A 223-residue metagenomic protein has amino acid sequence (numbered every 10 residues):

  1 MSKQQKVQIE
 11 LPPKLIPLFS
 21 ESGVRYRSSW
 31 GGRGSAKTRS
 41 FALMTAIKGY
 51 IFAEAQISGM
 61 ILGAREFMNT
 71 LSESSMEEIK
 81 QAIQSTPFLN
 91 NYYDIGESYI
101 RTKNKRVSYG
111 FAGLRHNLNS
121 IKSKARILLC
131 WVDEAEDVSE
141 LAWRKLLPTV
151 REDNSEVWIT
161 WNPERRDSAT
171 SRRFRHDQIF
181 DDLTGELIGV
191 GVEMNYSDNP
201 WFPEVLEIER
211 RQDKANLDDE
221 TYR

Functional and structural regions predicted by a protein language model:
M1-R223: Phosphate/NTP-binding elements of NTP-utilizing enzymes
